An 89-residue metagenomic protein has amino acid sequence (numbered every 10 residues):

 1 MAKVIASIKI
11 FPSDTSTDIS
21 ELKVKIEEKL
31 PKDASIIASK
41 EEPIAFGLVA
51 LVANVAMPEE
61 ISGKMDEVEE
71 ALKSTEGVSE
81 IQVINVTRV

Functional and structural regions predicted by a protein language model:
M1-V89: Long, contiguous binding/interaction regions
